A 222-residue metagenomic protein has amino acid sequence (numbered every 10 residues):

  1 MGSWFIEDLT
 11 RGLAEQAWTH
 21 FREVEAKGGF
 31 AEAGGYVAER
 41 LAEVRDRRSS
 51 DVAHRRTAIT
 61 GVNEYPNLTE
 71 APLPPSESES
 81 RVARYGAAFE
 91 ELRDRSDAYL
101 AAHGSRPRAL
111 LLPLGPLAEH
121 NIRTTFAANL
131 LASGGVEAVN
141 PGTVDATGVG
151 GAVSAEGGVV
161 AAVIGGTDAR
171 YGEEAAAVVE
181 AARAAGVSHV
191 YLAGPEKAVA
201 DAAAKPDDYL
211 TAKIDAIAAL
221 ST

Functional and structural regions predicted by a protein language model:
M1-A31: Long, amphipathic alpha-helical stalk/connector segments used for oligomerization, subunit docking, or mechanical
F5, E23-E25, E32-A33, G61 (+4 more regions): Structured core elements
F5-L13, D51-H54, E119-R123: Secondary-structure capping and boundary motifs in well-ordered enzyme cores
I6-E7, P116-N121, A169-G172, A198-V199: Flexible loop/turn segments at secondary-structure boundaries
T19-R108: Intrinsic disorder at enzyme termini
A58-G61, L73, S78-R81, R95-A98 (+7 more regions): Phosphate-moiety recognition in structured ligand-binding domains
A98-H103, R108-I164, E174-V178, A182: Generic long, charged, amphipathic alpha-helical segments
A176-T222: Peripheral docking tails and interdomain loops at the edges of cofactor- or intermediate-handling domains
